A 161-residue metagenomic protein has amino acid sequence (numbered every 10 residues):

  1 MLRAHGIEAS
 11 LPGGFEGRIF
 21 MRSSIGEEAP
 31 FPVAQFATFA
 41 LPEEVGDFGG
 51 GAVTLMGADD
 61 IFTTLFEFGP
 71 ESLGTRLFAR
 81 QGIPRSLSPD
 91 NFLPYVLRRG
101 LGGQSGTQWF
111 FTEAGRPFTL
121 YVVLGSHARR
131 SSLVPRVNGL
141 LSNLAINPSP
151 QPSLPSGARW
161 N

Functional and structural regions predicted by a protein language model:
M1-L77: Secretory pathway targeting signatures of secreted, lumenal, and periplasmic proteins
G13, G17, Q104-G106, I146: Generic detector of well-ordered secondary structure
G13, V33, E43, E71 (+4 more regions): Generic low-complexity segments that are intrinsically disordered, proline-rich and/or Lys/Arg-biased
F15, T119-N161: Surface-exposed amphipathic alpha-helical segments
I25-E28, A34-F36, P42, P89-N91 (+2 more regions): Glycine-rich loops and low-complexity Gly/Arg-rich segments that provide flexible linkers or classic glycine-based
E27-E28, E113, G157: A generic "cationic amphipathic patch" detector
G50-S131, N161: Signature of long, low-cysteine stretches enriched in small and polar/charged residues
